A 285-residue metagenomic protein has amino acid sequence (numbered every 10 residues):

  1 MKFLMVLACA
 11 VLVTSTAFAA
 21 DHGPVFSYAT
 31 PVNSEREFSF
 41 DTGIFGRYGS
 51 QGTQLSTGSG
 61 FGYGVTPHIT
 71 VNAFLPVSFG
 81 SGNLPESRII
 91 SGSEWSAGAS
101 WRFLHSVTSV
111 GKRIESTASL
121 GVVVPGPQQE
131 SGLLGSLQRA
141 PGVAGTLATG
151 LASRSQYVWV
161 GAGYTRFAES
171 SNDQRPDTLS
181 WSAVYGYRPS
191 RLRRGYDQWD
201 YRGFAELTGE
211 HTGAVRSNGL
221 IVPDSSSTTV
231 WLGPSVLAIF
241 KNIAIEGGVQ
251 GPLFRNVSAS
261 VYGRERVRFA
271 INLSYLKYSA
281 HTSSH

Functional and structural regions predicted by a protein language model:
M1-G23, Y278-H285: Cleavable N-terminal export/targeting peptides
A19-F61, Q129: Short glycine/proline- and aromatic-enriched beta-strand/turn motifs that initiate or cap beta-hairpins
A29-R36, Q51-G52, H68, L104-E115 (+3 more regions): Short loop/turn motifs that connect adjacent beta-strands in outer-membrane beta-barrel proteins
S34-F40, P67-I69, W95, V110-A118 (+7 more regions): Outer-envelope beta-barrel architecture signal
E37-F45, N72-P76, I114-V123, W159-T165 (+3 more regions): Transmembrane beta-strands of outer-membrane beta-barrel proteins
F40, I44, S59-Y63, A73 (+8 more regions): Residues on the lipid-exposed face of transmembrane beta-strands in outer-membrane beta-barrel proteins
F79-P176, F254, R266, L273-Y275 (+2 more regions): Outer-membrane pore/translocation modules
L179-H285: Outer membrane beta-barrel transmembrane domains
